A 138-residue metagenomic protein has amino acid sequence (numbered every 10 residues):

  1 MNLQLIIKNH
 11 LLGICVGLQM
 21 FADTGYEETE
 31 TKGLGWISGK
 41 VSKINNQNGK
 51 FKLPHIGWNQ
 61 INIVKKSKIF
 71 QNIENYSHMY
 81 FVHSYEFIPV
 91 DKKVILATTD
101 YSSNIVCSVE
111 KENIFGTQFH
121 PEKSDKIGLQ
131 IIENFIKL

Functional and structural regions predicted by a protein language model:
M1-H55: Cysteine-nucleophile active-site neighborhood
I7-K8, S38, N62, E133 (+1 more regions): Residues marking helix boundaries in flexible regions
V16, K32, K92, I127-Q130: Generic recognition of short, well-ordered alpha-helical segments
E28-T31, A97-T99, E133-F135: Glycine-rich, phosphate-binding/catalytic loops in enzymes
P54-G57, V106-S108, K126-Q130: A short, polar/proline- and glycine-enriched secondary-structure boundary/capping micro-motif
Q60-E122: Active-site oxyanion/phosphate-handling segment shared across diverse enzymes
T117-L138: Acyltransferase
